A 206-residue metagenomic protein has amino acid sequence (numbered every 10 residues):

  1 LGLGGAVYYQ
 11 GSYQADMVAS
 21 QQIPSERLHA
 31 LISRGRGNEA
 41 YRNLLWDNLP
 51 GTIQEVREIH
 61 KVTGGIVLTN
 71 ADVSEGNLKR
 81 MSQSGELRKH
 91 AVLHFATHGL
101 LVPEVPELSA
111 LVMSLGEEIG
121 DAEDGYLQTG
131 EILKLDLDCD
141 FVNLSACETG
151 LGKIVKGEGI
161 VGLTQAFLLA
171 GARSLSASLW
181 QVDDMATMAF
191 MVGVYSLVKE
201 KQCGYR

Functional and structural regions predicted by a protein language model:
L1-R206: Catalytic cores of enzymes
